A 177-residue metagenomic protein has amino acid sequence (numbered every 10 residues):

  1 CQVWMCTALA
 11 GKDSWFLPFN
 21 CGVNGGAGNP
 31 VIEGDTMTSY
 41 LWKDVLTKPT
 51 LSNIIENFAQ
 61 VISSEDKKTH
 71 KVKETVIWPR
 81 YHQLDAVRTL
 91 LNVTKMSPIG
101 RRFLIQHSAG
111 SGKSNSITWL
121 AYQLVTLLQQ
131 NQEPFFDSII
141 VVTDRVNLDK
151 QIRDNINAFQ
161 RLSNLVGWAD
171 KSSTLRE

Functional and structural regions predicted by a protein language model:
C1-I139, T143, N147-S163, E177: ATP-dependent helicase/translocase motor core
V166-D170: Phosphate/diphosphate-binding loops
K171-E177: Conserved motor-coupling elements within RecA-like helicase/translocase cores
